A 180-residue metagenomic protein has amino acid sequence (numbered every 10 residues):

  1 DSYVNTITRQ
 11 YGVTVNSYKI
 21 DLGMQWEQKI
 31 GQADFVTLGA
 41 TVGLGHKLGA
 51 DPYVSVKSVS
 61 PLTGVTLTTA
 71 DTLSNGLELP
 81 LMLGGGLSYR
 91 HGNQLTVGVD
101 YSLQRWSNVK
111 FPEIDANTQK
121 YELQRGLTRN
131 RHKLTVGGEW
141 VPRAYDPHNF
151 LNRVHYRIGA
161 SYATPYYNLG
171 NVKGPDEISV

Functional and structural regions predicted by a protein language model:
D1-V180: Outer-membrane beta-barrel porins/channels
